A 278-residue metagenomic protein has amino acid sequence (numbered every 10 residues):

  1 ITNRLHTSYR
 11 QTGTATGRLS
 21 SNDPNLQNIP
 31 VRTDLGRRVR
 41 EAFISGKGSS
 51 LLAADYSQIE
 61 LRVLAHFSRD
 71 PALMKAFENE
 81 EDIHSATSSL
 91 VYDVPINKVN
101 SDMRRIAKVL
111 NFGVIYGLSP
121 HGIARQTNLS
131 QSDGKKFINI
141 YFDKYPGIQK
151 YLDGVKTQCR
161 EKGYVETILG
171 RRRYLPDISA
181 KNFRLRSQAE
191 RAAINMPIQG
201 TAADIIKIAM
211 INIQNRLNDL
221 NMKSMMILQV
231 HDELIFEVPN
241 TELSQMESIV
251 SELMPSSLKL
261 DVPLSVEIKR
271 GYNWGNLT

Functional and structural regions predicted by a protein language model:
I1-T278: Conserved catalytic core of nucleotide polymerization and phosphodiester-bond processing enzymes
